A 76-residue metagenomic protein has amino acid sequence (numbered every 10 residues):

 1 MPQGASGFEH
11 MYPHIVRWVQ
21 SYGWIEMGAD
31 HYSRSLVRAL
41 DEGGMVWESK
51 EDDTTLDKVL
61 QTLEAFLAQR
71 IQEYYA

Functional and structural regions predicted by a protein language model:
M1-W24, M45-W47, E73-A76: Negatively charged, low-complexity tracts enriched in Asp/Glu with abundant Ser/Thr
F8-V19, L36, L40, L63-R70: Extended hydrophobic/Leu-rich segments
E26-M27, V59: N-terminal targeting/docking segments
M27-E48: Short aromatic-glycine-(Arg/Gly/Cys) micro-motifs in beta-strand/loop hairpins
D30-Y32, Q72-Y75: Generic detector of bulky aromatic hydrophobic side chains
G44, D52-I71: A short, charged, amphipathic alpha-helix used as a generic interaction element across diverse proteins
